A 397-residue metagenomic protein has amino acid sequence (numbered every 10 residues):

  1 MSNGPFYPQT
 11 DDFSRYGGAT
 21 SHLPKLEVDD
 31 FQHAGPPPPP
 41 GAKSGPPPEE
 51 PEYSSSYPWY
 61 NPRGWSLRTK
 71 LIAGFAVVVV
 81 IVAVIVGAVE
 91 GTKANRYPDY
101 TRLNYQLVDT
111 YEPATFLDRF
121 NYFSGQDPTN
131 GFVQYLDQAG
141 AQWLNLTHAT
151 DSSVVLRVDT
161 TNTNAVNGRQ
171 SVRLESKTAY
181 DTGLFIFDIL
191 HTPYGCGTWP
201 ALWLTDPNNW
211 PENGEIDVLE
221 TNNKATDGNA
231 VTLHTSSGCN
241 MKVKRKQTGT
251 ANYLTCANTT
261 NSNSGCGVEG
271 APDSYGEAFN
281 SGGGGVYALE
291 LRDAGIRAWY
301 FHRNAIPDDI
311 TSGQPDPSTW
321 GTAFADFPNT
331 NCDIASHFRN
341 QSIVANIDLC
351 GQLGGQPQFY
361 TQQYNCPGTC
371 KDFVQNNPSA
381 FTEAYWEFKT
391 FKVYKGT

Functional and structural regions predicted by a protein language model:
M1-K70: Intrinsically disordered, low-complexity terminal tails of fungal membrane proteins
Y16, F31-A34, V82, V89 (+1 more regions): Compositionally biased, intrinsically disordered low-complexity segments
G64, R68-I81, G87-K224, A230 (+3 more regions): Low-complexity, Ser/Thr/Pro/Gly-rich disordered linker/stalk regions
P211-N280, D348-F359: Glycine-aromatic-enriched beta-strand/loop faces of beta-sandwich-type recognition domains, especially lectin-like
E277-S281, A288-E290, D333-H337: Short, conserved, surface-exposed binding loops centered on an aromatic residue
S281-R297, F301-N304: Localized edge beta-strand/strand-to-loop motifs within extracellular or lumenal beta-rich domains
